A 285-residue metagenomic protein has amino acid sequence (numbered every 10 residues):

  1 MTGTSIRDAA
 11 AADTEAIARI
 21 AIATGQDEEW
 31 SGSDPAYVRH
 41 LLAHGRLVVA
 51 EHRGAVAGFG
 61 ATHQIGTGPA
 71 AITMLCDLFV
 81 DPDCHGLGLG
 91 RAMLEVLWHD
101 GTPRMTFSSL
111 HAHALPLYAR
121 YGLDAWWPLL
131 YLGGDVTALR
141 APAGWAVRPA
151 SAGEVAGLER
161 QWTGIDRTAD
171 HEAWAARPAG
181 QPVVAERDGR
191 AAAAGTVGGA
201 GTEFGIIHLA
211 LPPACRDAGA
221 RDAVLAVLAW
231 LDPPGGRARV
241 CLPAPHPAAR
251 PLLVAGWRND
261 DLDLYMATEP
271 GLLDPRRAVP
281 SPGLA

Functional and structural regions predicted by a protein language model:
M1, A10-T24, L139-P142, R148-Q161 (+1 more regions): A short, well-structured alpha-helix characteristic of acyl/acetyltransferase catalytic modules
T14, A18-A61, R160-P182: Active-site rim helix/loop that mediates acceptor-substrate recognition in acyltransferases
E29, Y121-G205: Amide-forming acyltransferase catalytic core, primarily the GNAT-like/NAT-type and related acyltransferase folds
V49, A55-Q64, I72-F79, V184 (+1 more regions): Conserved beta-strand in the GNAT
T67, M105-F107, D124-T137, R258-G271: Conserved catalytic-core motifs of GNAT/GCN5-like acyltransferases
T73-L75, H99-A112, P233-A244: Conserved GNAT acetyl-CoA-binding A-motif
V80, H85-H99, A119-R120, D217-W230: Conserved acetyl-CoA-binding loop-helix of GNAT-fold acetyltransferases
L117-A119, L123, R250-V254: Conserved active-site tyrosine of GNAT-family acetyltransferases
